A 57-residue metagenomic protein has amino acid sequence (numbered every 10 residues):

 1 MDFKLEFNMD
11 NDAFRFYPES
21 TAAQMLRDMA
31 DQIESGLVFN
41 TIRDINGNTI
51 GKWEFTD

Functional and structural regions predicted by a protein language model:
M1-R27: N-terminal acidic leader/helix
V38-D57: Short, mixed-charge low-complexity intrinsically disordered segments
